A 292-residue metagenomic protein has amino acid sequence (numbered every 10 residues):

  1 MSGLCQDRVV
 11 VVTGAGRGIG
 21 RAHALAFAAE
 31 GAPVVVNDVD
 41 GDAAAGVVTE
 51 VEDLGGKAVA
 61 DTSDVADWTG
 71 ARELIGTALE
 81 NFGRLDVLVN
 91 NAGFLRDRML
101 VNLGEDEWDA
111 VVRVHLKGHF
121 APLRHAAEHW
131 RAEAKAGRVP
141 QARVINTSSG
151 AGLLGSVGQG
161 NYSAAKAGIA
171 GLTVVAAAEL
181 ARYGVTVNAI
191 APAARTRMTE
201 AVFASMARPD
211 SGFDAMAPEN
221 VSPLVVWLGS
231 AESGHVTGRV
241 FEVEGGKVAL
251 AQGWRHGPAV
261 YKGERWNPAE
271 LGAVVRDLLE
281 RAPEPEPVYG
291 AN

Functional and structural regions predicted by a protein language model:
S2-V35: Canonical Rossmann dinucleotide-binding motif of NAD(H)/NADP(H)-dependent dehydrogenases/reductases, specifically
C5-Q6, L54-K57, T77-L88, R96 (+2 more regions): A glycine-rich helix->loop->beta "capping" turn within Rossmann-like NAD(P)(H)-dependent oxidoreductase domains
G41-D42, T62-I75, E105: The beta1-alpha1 cofactor-binding region of Rossmann-like NAD(H)/NADP(H)-dependent oxidoreductases
M99-L100, G104-V112: Substrate-binding pocket helix/loop in short-chain dehydrogenase/reductase
L123, A165, T173: Active-site helix of classical SDR
S149: Residue(s) in the substrate-gating loop at a strand-loop-helix junction that position the organic substrate next
A189, D210-N292: C-terminal helical subdomain
